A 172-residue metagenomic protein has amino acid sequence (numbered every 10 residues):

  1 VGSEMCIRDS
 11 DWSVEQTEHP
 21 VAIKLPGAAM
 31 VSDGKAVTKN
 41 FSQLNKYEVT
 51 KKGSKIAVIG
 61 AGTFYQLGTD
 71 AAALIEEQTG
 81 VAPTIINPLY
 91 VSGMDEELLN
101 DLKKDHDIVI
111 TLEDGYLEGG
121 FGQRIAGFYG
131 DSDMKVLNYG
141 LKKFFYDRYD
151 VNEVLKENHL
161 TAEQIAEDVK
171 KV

Functional and structural regions predicted by a protein language model:
V1-I7: Short, small-residue-biased leader/transition segments that mark boundaries at the very start of proteins
E15-V172: Thiamine diphosphate
